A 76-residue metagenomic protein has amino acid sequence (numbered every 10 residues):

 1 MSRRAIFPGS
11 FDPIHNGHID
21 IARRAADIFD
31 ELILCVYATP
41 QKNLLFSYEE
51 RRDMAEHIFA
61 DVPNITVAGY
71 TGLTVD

Functional and structural regions predicted by a protein language model:
M1-D76: Nucleotidyltransferase catalytic core that binds NTPs
